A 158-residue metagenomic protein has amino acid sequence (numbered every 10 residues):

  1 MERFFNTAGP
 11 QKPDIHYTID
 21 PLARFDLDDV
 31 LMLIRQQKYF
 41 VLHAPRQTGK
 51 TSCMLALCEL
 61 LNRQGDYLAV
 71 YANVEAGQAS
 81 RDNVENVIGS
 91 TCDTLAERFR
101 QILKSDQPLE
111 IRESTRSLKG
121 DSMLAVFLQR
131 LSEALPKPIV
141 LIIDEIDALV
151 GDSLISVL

Functional and structural regions predicted by a protein language model:
M1-T48, S52-L61, V126-L131: Walker A/P-loop-proximal flanking segment of P-loop NTPase domains
F25, V30-I34, A69, F99-T115 (+2 more regions): Amphipathic helix/helix-loop-helix segment enriched in hydrophobic residues with interspersed Lys/Arg and occasional
K38, L68, I139-V140: The start of beta-strands in P-loop NTPase/AAA+ ATPase cores
K50, Q78-D82, G151: Switch/connector loops and helix/strand junctions flanking conserved nucleotide-binding motifs in nucleotide-processing
S52-L57, N86-T94, S156-V157: Alpha-helical scaffold elements adjacent to nucleotide-binding pockets in ATP/GTP-utilizing enzyme cores
R63-A79: Conserved catalytic segments around the Walker B and adjacent sensor/switch elements of P-loop NTPase domains
R81-S105: Conserved NTP-binding/hydrolysis module of P-loop NTPases
T115-L158: Conserved Walker B catalytic segment
